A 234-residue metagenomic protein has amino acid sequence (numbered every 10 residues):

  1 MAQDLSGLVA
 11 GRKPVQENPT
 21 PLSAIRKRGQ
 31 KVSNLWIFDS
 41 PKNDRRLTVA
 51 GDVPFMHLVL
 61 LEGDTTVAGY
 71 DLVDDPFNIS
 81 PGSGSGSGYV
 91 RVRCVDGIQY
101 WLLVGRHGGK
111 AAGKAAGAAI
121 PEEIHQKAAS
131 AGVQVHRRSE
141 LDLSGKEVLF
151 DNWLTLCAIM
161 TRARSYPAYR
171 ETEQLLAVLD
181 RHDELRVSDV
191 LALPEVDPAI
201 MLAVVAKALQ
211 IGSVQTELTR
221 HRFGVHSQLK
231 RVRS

Functional and structural regions predicted by a protein language model:
M1-S234: Electrostatic, structured charged patches in enzyme active sites and in nucleic-acid/phosphate-binding
